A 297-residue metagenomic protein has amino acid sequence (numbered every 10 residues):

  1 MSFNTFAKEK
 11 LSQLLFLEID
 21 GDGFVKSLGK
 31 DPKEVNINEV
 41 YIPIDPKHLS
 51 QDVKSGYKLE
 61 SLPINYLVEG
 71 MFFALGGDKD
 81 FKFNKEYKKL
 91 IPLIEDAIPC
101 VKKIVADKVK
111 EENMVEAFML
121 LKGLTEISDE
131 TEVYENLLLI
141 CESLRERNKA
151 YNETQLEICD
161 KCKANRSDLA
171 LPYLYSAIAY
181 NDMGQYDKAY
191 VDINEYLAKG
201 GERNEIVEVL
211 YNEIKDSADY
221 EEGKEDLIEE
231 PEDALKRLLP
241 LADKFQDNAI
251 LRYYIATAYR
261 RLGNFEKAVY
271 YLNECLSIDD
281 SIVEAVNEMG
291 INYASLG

Functional and structural regions predicted by a protein language model:
I98, T131-E132, A170-L171, N204-E205 (+4 more regions): Helix-start (N-cap) detector for alpha-helical repeat units in TPR-like alpha-solenoids, especially tetratricopeptide
V109, N181, D226-L227, R260 (+1 more regions): Position-specific recognition of the canonical hydrophobic site in helix A of tetratricopeptide repeat
E112, G184, E229-E230, G263 (+1 more regions): Residue-level detector of the short coil/turn that links helix A to helix B within each tetratricopeptide repeat
E126-I127, A164-N165, K199-G200, K244 (+1 more regions): Structural marker of alpha-solenoid helical repeat scaffolds
N136-L137, Y175, L210, Y254 (+1 more regions): Canonical tetratricopeptide repeat
